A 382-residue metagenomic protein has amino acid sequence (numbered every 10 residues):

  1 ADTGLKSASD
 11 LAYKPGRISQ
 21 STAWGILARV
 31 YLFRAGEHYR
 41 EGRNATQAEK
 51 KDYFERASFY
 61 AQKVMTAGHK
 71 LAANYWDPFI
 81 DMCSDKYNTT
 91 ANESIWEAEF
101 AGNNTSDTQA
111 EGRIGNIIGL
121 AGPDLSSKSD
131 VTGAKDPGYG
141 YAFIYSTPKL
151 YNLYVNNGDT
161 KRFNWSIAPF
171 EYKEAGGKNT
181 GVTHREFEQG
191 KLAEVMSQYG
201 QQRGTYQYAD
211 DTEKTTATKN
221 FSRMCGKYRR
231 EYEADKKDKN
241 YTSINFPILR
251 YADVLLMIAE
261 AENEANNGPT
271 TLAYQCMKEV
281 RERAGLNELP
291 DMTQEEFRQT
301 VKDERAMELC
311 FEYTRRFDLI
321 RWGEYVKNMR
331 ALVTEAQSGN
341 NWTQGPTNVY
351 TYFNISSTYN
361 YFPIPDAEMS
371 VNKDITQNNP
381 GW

Functional and structural regions predicted by a protein language model:
A1, K14-R40, K50-M65, W96-A98 (+5 more regions): Extended, hydrophobic/aromatic-rich amphipathic alpha-helical segments that build helical scaffolds
A1-D10, A72, M292: Short, solvent-exposed, charged loop/turn and helix-capping segments that join or cap alpha-helices on peripheral
L5, L71, W96, F163 (+3 more regions): Short clusters of hydrophobic/aromatic residues that line enzyme substrate/ligand-binding pockets
L5-Y13, G36-E37, R43, K236-Y241: Flexible glycine/proline-enriched surface loops and loop-helix/loop-strand junctions
K14, D81-A142, D238-I248, M277 (+2 more regions): Long, intrinsically disordered, low-complexity segments
R17-G204, M329-A331: An aromatic- and glycine-enriched ligand-binding surface/loop that stacks and positions planar moieties
A73-Y75, Y251, R316: Alpha-helical architecture
T160-V280: C-terminal substrate/ligand-recognition segments
